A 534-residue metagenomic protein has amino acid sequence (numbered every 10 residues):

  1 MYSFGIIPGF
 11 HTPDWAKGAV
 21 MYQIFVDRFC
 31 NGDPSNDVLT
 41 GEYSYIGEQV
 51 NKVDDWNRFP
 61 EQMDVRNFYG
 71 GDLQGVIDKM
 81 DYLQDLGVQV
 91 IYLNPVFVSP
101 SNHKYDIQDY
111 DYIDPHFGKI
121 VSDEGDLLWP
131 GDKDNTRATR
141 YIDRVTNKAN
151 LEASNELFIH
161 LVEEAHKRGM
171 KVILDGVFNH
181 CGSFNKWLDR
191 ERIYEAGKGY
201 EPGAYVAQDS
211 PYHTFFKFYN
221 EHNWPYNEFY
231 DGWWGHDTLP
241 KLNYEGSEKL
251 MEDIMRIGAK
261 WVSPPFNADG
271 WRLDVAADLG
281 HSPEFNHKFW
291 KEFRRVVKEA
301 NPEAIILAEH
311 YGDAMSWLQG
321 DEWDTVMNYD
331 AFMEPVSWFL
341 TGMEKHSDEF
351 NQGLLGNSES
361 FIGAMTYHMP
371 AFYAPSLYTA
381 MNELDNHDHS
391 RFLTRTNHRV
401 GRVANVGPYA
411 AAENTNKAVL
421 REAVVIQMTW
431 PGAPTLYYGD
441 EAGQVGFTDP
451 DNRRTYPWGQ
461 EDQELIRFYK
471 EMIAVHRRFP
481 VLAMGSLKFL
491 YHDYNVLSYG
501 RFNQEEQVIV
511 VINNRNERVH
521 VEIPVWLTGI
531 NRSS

Functional and structural regions predicted by a protein language model:
M1-F25, N31, Q74-Q89, V98 (+3 more regions): Carbohydrate-interacting/catalytic domains
D14, F184, A259, N267 (+7 more regions): Conserved alpha/beta catalytic core and glycan-binding cleft of carbohydrate-active enzymes
G18-M21, Q84-I91, H166-I173, F266-W271 (+3 more regions): Loop/turn elements at helix/coil->beta-strand transitions in domains of secreted/extracellular proteins
I24, L83, L93, Y110 (+11 more regions): Conserved, mostly hydrophobic/aromatic
V26-Q89, P95-P265, F293, E299 (+2 more regions): Substrate-binding/active-site clefts of carbohydrate-active enzymes
V26-R28, I91-H103, G176-N185, D274-L279 (+4 more regions): Short, solvent-exposed turn/loop segments enriched in Gly/Ser/Thr/Pro and often Arg
V38-T40, D106-Y110, W187-I193, N286-R294 (+4 more regions): Short secondary-structure boundary/capping segments
D106-D114, I142, V403-G407, D449-W458: Short glycine/proline- and charge-enriched loop/turn segments that cap or connect secondary-structure elements
